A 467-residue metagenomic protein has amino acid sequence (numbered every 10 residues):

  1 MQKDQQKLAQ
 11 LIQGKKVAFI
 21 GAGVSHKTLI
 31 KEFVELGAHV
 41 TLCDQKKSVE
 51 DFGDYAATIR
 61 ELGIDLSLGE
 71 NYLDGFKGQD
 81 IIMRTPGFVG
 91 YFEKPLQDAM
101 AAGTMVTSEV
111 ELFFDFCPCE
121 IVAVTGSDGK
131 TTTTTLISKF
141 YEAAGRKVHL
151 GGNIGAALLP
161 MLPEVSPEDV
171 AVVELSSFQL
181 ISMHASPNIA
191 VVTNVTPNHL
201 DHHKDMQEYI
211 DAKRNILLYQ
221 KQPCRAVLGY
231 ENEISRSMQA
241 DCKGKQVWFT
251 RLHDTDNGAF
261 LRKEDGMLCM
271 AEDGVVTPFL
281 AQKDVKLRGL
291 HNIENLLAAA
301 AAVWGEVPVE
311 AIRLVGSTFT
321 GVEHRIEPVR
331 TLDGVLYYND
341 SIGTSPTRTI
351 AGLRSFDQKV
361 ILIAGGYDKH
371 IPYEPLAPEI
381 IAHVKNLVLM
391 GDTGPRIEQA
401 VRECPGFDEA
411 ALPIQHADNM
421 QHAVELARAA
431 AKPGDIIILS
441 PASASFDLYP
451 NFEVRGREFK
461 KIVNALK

Functional and structural regions predicted by a protein language model:
M1-S108: N-terminal leader/targeting and accessory segments in enzymes
D4, L8-K16, H26-L36, K147 (+1 more regions): Nucleotide phosphate-binding/pyrophosphate-handling subdomain across enzymes that bind or process nucleotide phosphates
F33, I82, V124, N153 (+11 more regions): Residue-level signal for inorganic ion chemistry
H39-K47, V227-Y230, I363-A364, H383-D392: Short internal beta-strands
V40-D44, L150, V172, W248 (+1 more regions): Short beta-strand "acidic-cap" motif of Rossmann-like dinucleotide-binding folds
D44, G69-E70, T107-E111, K243-K263 (+4 more regions): Beta-strand->loop->alpha-helix junctions that form or flank phosphate-binding loops in nucleotide-handling enzymes
A56, L376-G434: C-terminal helical cap/extension that packs against the catalytic core of soluble nucleotide-cofactor enzymes
D74-K77, P86-Y230, I234-G244, E458-K467: Phosphate-binding loop of NTP-binding sites
